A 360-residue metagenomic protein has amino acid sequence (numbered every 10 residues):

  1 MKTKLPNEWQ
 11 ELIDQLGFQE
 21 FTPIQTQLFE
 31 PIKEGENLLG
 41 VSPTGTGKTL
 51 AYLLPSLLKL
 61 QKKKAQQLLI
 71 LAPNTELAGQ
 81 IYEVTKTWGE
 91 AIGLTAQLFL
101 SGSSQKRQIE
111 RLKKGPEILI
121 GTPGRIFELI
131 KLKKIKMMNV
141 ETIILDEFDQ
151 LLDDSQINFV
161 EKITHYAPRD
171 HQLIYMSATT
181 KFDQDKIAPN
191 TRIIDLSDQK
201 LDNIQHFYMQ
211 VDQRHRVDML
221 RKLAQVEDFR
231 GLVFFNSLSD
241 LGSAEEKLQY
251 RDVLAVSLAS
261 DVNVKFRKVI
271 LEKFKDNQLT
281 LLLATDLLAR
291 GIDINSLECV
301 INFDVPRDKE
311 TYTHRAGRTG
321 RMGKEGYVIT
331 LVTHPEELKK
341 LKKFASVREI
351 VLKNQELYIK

Functional and structural regions predicted by a protein language model:
M1-K360: Conserved helicase RecA-like core
